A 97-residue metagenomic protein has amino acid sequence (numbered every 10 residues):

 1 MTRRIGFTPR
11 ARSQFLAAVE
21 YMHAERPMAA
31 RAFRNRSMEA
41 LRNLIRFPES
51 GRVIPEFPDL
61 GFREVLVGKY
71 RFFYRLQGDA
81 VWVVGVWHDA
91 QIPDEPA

Functional and structural regions predicted by a protein language model:
M1-F62, A80, D94-P96: Basic, Lys/Arg-enriched alpha-helical interface segments
V67-A97: Enriched for short, Lys/Arg-rich terminal
